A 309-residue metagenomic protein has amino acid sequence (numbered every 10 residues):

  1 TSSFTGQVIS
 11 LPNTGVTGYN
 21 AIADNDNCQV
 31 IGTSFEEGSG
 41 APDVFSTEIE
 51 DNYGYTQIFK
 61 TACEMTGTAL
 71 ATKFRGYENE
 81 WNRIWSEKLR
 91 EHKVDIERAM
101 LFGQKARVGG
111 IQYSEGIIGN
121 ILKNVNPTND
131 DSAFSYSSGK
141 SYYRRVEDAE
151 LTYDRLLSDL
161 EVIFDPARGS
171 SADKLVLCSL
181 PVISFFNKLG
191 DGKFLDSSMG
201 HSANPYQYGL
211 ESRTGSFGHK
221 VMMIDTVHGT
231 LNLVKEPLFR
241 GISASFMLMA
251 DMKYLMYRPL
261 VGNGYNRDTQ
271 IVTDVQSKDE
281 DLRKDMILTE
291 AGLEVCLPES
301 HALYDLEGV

Functional and structural regions predicted by a protein language model:
T1-T226, T230-V309: Flexible, glycine/threonine- and acidic-rich loop/arm segments that mediate assembly and lattice contacts in viral
